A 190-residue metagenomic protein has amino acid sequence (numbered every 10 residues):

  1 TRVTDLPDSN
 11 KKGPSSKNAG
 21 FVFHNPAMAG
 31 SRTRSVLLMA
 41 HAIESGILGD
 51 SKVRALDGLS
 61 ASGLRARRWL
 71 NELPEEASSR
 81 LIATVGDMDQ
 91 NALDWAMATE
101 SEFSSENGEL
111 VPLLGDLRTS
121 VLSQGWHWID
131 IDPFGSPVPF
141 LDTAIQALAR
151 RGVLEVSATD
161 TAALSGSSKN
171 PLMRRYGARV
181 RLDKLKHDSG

Functional and structural regions predicted by a protein language model:
T1-G190: SAM-dependent transferase fold signal centered on methyltransferase-like domains, encompassing both Class I
